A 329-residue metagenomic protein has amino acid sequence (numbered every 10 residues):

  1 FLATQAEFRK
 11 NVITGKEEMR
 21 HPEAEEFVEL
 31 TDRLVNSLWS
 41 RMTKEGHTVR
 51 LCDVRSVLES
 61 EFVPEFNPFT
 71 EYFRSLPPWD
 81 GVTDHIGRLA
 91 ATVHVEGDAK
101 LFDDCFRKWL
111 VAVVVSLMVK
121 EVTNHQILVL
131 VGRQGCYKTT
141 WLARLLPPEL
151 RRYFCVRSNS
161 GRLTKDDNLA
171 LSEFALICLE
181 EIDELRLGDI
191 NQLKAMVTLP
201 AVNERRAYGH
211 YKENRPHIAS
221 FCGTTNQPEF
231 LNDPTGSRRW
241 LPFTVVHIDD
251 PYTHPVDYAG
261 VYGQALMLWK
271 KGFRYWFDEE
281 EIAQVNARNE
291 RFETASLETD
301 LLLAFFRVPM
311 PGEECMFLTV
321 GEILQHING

Functional and structural regions predicted by a protein language model:
F1-R88, G97-D104: N-terminal nucleic-acid engagement/recognition segments and initiation subdomains in replication, restriction
S60-S172, G321-L324: P-loop NTPase catalytic core of nucleic-acid-dependent motor ATPases
D167-S172, R206-T224: AAA+/SF3 P-loop NTPase mechanochemical coupling elements
F174-T198, L231-S237: Conserved AAA+/SF3 P-loop NTPase catalytic/coupling segment centered on the Walker-B
I190-E213: Conserved catalytic/switch belt of AAA+ P-loop NTPases
G209, V245-Y258, C315-G329: Positively charged interface segments
L231-D250: A short helix-turn-beta junction within AAA+ P-loop NTPase domains corresponding to the substrate/partner-engaging
F273-G329: DNA transaction DNA-binding modules
